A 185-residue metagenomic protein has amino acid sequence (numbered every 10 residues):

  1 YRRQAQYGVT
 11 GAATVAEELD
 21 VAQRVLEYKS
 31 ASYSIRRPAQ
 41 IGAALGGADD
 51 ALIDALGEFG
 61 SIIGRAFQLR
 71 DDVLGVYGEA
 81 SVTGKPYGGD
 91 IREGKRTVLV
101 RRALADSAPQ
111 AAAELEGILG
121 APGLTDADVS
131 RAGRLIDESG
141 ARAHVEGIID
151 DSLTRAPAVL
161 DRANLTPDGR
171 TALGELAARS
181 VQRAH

Functional and structural regions predicted by a protein language model:
Y1-H185: All-alpha prenyltransferase/terpene-synthase fold signal
